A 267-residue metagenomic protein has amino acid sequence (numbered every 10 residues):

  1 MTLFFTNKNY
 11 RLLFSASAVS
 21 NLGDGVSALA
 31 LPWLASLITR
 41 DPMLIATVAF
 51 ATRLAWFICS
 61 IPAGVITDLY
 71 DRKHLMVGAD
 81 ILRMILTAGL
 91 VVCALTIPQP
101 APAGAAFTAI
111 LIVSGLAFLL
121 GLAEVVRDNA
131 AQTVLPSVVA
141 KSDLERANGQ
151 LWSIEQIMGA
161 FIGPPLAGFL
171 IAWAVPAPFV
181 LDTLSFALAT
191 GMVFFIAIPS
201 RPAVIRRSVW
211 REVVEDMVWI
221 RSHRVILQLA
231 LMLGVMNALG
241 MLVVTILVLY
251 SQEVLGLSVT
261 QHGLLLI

Functional and structural regions predicted by a protein language model:
M1-I267: Alpha-helical transmembrane-bundle signature of multi-pass membrane transport and export proteins
